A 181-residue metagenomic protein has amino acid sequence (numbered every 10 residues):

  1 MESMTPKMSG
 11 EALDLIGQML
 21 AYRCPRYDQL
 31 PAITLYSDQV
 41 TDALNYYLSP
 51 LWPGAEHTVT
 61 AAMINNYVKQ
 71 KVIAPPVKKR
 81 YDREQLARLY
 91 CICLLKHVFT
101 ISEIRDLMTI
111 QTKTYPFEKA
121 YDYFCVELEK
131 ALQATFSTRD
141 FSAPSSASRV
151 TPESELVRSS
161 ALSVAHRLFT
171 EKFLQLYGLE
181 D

Functional and structural regions predicted by a protein language model:
E2-T112: Basic helix-turn-helix/winged-helix DNA-binding cores and closely related short helical interaction motifs
L107-D181: Intrinsically disordered, low-complexity, charge-dense segments enriched in Lys/Arg and Glu/Asp interspersed
